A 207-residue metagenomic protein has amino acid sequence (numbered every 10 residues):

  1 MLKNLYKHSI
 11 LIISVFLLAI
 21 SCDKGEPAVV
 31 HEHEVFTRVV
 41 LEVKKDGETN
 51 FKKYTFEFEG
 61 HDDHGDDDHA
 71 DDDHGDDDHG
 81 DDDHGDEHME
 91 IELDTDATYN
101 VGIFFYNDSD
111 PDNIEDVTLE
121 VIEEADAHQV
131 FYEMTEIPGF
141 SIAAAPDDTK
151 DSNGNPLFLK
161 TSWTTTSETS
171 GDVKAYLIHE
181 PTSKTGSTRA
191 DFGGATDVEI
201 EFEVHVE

Functional and structural regions predicted by a protein language model:
M1-I20: Sec-dependent bacterial lipoprotein signal peptides
V15-L41: Bacterial Sec-dependent N-terminal signal peptides
V29-H31, H88-T95: Short, solvent-exposed beta-strand/turn "edge" segments of beta-rich domains on protein surfaces
T37-V43, L119-P138: Extended low-complexity, serine/threonine- and proline-enriched intrinsically disordered segments
D63-H84: Long, acidic low-complexity intrinsically disordered regions
H74, M134-E207: Helix-rich interaction surfaces within compact, conserved domain-sized segments that mediate assembly or partner
A97-V101: Short beta-strand segments enriched for Tyr within beta-sheet-rich domains, predominantly fibronectin type III
N107-E115, E180-S187: Short acidic/polar inter-strand loop motif in beta-rich domains
